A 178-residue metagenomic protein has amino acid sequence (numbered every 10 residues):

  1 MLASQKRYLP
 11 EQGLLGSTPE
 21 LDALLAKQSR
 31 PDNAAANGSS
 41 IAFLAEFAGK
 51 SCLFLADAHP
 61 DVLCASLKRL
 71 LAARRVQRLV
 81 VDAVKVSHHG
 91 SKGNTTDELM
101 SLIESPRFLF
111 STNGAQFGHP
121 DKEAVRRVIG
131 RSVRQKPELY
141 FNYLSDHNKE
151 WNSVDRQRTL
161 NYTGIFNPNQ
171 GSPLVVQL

Functional and structural regions predicted by a protein language model:
M1-S51, Q135-E138, N142-L178: Flexible, acidic/histidine-containing loops and adjacent segments that form or flank the divalent-metal
L25-P106, S111, G118-P120: Active-site-proximal loop/helix segments of hydrolase catalytic cores
D57, N113, N142-L144: Cofactor-binding loop segments of dinucleotide-utilizing enzymes, especially the Rossmann-like FAD- and NAD(P)+-binding
R69, L99-M100, E123-V128, S153-Q157: A structural signal for leucine-rich repeat
E104-R107, R131-L139: A short helix->loop->beta-strand "cap" motif at the edges of active sites that frequently abuts
A115-G118, D146-N148: Short gly/pro/ser/thr-enriched loop/turn and capping motifs at secondary-structure boundaries
F117-K122, P173-V176: Short, charged, surface-exposed secondary-structure boundary motifs
